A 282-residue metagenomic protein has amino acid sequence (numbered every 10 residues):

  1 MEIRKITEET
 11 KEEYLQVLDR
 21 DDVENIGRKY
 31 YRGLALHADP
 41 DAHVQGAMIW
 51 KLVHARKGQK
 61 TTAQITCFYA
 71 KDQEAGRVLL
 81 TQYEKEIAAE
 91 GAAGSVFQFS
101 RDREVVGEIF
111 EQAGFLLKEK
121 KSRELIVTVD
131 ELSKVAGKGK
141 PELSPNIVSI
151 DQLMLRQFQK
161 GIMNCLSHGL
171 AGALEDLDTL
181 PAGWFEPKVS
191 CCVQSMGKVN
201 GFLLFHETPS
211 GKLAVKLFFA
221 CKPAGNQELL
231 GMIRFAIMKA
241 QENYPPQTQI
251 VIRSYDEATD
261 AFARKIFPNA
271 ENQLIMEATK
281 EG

Functional and structural regions predicted by a protein language model:
M1-G27, A136-A173: Short amphipathic alpha-helix that is part of the acyltransferase structural core
E2-K5, H43, T62-Q64, I126 (+2 more regions): Ser/Thr- (and often Asn-) enriched beta-sheet segments in non-cytosolic proteins
I3, H37, F68, L79 (+3 more regions): N-acyltransferase acceptor-side catalytic subdomain
E9, V23-Q82, Q194-A224: Conserved donor-binding loop and adjoining core beta-sheet/short helix segment in diverse acyl/aminoacyl transferases
R32-L34, T61-A63, K120-I126, V189-C191 (+2 more regions): Short beta-strand micro-motifs in enzyme catalytic cores
G76-L143, M232-I237, Q241, P246-G282: Acyl-donor-binding surface of acyltransferase catalytic domains
C165-E242: Intrinsically disordered, low-complexity segments enriched in Gly and acidic/Ser/Thr residues that form flexible
